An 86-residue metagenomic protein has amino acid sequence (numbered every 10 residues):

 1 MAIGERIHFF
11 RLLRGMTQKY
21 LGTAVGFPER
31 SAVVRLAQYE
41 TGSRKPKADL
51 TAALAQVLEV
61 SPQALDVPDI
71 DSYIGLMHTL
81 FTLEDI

Functional and structural regions predicted by a protein language model:
M1-R14, T23: A short, Lys/Arg-rich alpha-helix, primarily the initiator
I7, Q18, V33, A48-T51: Helix-turn-helix DNA-binding elements, focusing on the entry/boundary residues of the two helices that contact DNA
L13, A24, P28, V57: Residues within the alpha-helical elements of helix-turn-helix
L21-G22, L54: Short alpha-helical "recognition helix" segments of helix-turn-helix
A24-P46, V67-P68: Recognition helix of helix-turn-helix/homeodomain-like DNA-binding domains that insert into the DNA major groove
S43, K47-A64: DNA major-groove recognition helix of helix-turn-helix/homeodomain DNA-binding modules
Q56, D66-I86: Short, charged recognition helix plus adjacent turn of helix-turn-helix-like nucleic-acid-binding domains
